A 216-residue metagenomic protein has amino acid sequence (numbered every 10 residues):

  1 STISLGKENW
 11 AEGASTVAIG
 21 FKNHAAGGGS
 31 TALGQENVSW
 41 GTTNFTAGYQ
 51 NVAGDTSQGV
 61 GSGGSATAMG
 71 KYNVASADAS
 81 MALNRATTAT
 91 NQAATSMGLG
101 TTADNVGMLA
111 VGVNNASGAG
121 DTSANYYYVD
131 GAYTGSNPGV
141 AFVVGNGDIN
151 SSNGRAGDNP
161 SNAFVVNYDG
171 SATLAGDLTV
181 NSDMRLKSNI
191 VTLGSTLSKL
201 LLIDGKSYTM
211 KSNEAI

Functional and structural regions predicted by a protein language model:
S1-L174: Periodic small-residue-enriched repeat registers in elongated scaffold domains
N162-I216: C-terminal intramolecular chaperone/autoprocessing and neck/assembly modules of extracellular spikes and adhesins
